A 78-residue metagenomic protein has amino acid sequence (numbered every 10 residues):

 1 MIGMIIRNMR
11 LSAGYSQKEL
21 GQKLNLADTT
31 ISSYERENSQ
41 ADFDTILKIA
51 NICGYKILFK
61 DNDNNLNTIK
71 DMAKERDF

Functional and structural regions predicted by a protein language model:
M4-E19, D77: Short basic helix-loop element that most often maps to the first helix and adjoining turn of HTH DNA-binding modules
L11, Q22, N51: Alpha-helical residues within the helix-turn-helix
Y15-S32: Short alpha-helical DNA-recognition segment
D44-K60: DNA major-groove recognition helix of helix-turn-helix/homeodomain DNA-binding modules
L58-F78: Short, charged recognition helix plus adjacent turn of helix-turn-helix-like nucleic-acid-binding domains
